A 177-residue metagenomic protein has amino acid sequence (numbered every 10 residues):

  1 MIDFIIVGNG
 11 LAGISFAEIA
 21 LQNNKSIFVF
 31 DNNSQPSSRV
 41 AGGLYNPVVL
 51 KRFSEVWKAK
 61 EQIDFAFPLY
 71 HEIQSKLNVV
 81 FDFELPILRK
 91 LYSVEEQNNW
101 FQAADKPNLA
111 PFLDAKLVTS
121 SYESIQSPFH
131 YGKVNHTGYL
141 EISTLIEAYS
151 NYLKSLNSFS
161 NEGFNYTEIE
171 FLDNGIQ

Functional and structural regions predicted by a protein language model:
M1-D3, S26, L77, D105 (+1 more regions): Short, Lys/Arg-enriched, disordered terminal segments
I2-F28: N-terminal Rossmann-like FAD-binding beta1-loop-alpha1 element of flavoenzymes
G8, D31, L91: Short beta-strand/turn micro-motifs composed of small residues that flank or help shape donor/cofactor-binding pockets
A12, S37, T137, E141: Short, contiguous, pocket-lining structural segments that sit at or immediately flank catalytic/ligand-binding sites
I19-Q22, N32-L85, N98: Conserved FAD-binding subdomain of flavin-dependent enzymes
L21-F28, N151-F159: Secondary-structure boundary elements
K76-S158, T167: Flavin (FAD/FMN) cofactor-binding and adjacent substrate-gating region of FAD-dependent oxidoreductase domains
S158-G175: A conserved short coil-to-beta-strand element within the FAD-binding core of flavoproteins
